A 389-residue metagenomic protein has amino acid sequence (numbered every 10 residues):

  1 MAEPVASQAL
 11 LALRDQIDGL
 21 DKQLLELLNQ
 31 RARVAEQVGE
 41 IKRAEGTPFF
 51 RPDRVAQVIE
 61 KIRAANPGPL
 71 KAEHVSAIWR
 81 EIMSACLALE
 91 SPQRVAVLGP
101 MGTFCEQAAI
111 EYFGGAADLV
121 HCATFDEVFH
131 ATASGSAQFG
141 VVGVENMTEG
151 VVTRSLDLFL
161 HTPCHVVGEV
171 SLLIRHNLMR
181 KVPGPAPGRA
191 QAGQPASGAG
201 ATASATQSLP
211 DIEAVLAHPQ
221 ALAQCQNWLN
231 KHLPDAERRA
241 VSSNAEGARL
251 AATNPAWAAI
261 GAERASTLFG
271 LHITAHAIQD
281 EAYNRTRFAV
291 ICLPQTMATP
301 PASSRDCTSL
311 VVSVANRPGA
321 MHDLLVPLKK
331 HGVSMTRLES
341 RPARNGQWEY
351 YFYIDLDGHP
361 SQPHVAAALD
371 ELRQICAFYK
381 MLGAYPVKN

Functional and structural regions predicted by a protein language model:
M1-N389: Domain-level signature for soluble enzymes in the chorismate/prephenate branch of the shikimate pathway
